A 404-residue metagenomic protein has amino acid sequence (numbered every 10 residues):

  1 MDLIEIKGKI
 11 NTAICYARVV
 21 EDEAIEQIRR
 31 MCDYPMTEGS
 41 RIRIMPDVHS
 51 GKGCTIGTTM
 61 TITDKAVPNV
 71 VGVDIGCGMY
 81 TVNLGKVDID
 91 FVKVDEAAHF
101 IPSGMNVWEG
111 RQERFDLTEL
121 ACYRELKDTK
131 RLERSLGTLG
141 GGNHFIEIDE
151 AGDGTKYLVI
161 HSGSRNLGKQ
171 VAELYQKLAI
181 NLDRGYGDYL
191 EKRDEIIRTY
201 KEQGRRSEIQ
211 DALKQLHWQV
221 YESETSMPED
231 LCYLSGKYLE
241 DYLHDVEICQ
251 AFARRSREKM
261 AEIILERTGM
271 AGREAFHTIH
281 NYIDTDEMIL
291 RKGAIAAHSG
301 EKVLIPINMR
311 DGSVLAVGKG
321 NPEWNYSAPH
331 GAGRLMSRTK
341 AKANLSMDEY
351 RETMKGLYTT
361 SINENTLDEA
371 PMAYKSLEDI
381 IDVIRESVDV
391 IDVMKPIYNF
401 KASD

Functional and structural regions predicted by a protein language model:
D2-R30, T37-I44, S50-I56, D64-P68 (+4 more regions): Domain-length cofactor-binding catalytic modules of enzymes
M60: Acidic, metal-ligating active-site segments
G76-G85: Acidic/polar active-site rim loop that often engages polyanionic ligands
Q112: Acidic, glycine-rich loop-and-strand cores that form catalytic or ligand-binding grooves in diverse globular domains
L117-A121: Active-site- or DNA-interface-adjacent structural scaffold in DNA-acting proteins
